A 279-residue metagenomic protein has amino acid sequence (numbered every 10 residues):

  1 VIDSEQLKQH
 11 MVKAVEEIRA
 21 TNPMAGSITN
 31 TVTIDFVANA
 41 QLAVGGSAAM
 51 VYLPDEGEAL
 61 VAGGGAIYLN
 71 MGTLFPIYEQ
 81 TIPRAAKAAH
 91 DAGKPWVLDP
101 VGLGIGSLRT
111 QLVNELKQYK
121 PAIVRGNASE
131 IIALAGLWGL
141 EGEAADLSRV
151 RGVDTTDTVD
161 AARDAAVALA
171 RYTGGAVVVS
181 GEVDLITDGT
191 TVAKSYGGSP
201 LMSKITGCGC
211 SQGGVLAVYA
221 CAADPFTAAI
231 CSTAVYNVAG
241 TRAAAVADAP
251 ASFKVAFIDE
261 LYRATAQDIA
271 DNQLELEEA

Functional and structural regions predicted by a protein language model:
V1-M50: Glycine-rich phosphate/adenosyl-contacting loop at the front of the ribokinase-like
D3-E16, G175-G197, A270: Acidic-glycine-rich active-site phosphate/pyrophosphate-binding loop
Q6-Q9, V238-A279: Charged C-terminal helix
A40-A92, L98: Active-site cofactor/substrate anionic-group-binding motifs, chiefly glycine- and Lys/Arg-rich phosphate-binding loops
Y78-N127: Glycine/small-residue-rich loop that forms an oxyanion/phosphate-binding "nest" at active or ligand-binding sites
L108-V192: Conserved phosphate/ATP/ADP-binding segment of small-molecule kinases
Y196-T206: Short pre-catalytic strand/loop immediately N-terminal to key active-site residues, enriched for Gly-Thr
T206, V215-D259: Conserved post-catalytic alpha-helical subdomain immediately downstream of the catalytic base and nucleotide-binding
